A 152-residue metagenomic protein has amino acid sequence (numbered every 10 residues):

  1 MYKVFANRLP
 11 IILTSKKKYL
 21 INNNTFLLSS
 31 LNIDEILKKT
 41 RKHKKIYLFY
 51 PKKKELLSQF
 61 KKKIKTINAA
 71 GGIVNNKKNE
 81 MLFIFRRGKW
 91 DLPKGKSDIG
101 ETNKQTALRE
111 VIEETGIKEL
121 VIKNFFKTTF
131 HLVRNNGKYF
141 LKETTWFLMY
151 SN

Functional and structural regions predicted by a protein language model:
M1, A69, K142-W146: Short hydrophobic/aromatic beta-strand or adjacent loop that forms the aromatic wall/cage of a ligand/substrate-binding
M1-L9: Short, hydrophobic/proline-enriched secondary-structure or compact coil segments at domain edges
I11, K18-L20, K89-D91: Short, surface-exposed beta-strand-loop junctions and turns on beta-sheet-rich folds
T14-L37: Short, flexible N-terminal segments of the mature chain
F26-L28, N75-I112, I117: Conserved Nudix-box catalytic region and its N-terminal flanking loop in Nudix hydrolases and closely related
S30-G71: Acidic, metal-coordinating catalytic segment for phosphate/diphosphate chemistry, firing primarily on the Nudix
V74-K77, M149-S151: Active-site beta-strand termini and strand-to-loop segments that position acidic
G116-N152: Active-site segment of metal-dependent pyrophosphate-handling enzymes, primarily the Nudix hydrolase catalytic core
